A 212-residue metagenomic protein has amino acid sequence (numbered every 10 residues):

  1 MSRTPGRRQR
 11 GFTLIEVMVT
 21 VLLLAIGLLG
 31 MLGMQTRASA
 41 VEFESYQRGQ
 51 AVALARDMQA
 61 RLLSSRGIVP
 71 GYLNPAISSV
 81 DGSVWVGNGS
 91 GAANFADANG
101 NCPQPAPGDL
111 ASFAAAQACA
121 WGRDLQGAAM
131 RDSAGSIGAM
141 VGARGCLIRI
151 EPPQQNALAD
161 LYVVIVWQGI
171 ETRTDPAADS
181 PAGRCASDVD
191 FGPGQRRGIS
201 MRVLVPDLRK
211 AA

Functional and structural regions predicted by a protein language model:
S2-R56: Aliphatic-rich helix starts adjacent to a transmembrane/signal segment
M18, Y46, R56-A212: Flexible, low-complexity segments enriched in proline/glycine/serine and punctuated by aromatic residues
